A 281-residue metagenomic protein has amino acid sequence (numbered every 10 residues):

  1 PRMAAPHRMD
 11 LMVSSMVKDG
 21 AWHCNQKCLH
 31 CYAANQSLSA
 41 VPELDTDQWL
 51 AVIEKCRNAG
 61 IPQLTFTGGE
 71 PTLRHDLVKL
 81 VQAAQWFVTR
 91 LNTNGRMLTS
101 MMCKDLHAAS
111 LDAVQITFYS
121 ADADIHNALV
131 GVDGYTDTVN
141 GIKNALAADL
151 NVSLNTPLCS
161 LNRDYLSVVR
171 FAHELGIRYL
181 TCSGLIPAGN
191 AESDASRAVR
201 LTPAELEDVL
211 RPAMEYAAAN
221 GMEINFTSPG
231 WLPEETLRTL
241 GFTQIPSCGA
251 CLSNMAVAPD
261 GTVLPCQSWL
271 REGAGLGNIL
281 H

Functional and structural regions predicted by a protein language model:
P1-A113: Conserved alpha-helical substructure of the radical SAM core
D112, T117-L264, S268-G277: Radical SAM enzyme [4Fe-4S]-AdoMet core and its adjacent flexible, acidic and glycine-rich loops/tails across
